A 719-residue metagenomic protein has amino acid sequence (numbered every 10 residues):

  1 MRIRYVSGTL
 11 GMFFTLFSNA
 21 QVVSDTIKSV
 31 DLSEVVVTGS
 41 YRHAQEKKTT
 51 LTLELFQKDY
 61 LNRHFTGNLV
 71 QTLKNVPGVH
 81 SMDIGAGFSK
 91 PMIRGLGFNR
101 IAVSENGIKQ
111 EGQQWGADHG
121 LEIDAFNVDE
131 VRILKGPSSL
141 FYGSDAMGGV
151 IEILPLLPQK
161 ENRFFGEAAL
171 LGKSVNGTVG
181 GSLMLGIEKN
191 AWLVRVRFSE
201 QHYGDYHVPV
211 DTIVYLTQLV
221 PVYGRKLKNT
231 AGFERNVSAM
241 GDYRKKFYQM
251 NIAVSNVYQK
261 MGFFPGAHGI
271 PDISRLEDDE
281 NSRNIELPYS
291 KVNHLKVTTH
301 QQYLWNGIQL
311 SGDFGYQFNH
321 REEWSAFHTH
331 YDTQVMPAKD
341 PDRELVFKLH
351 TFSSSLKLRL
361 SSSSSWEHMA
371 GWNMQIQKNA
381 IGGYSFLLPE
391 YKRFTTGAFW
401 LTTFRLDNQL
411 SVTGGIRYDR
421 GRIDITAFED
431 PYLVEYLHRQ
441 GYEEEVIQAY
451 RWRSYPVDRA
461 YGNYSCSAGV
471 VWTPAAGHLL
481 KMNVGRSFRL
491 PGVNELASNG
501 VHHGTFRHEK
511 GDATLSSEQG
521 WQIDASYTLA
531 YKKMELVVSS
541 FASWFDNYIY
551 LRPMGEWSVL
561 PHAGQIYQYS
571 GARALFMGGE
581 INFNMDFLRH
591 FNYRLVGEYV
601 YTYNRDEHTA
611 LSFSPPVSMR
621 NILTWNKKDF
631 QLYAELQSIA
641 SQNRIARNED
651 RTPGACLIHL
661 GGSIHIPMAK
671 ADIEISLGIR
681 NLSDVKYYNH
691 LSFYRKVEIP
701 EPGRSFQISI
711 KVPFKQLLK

Functional and structural regions predicted by a protein language model:
K109-K135: Short acidic/polar hinge/loop motifs at secondary-structure boundaries that mediate gating or recognition
G112-Q114, N127-D129, L140-V210, A231-R235 (+1 more regions): Outer-membrane beta-barrel translocator/receptor signature
N176-H202, Y215-F264, N293-W305, L358-W366 (+5 more regions): Transmembrane beta-barrel wall of Gram-negative outer-membrane proteins
Y203, P209, W544-N547, L551 (+2 more regions): C-terminal beta-signal and adjacent terminal beta-strands/loops of Gram-negative outer-membrane beta-barrel proteins
K228-E234, Y248-N306, L310, F318-H350 (+3 more regions): Flexible loop and strand-edge segments within Gram-negative outer membrane beta-barrel domains
P341-K357, R507-S517, Q522, T528-Y531 (+2 more regions): Outer membrane beta-barrel strand-and-loop segments of large Gram-negative receptors, especially TonB-dependent
S363-Q377, G383-F545, R594-E598, T624: Structural signature of Gram-negative outer-membrane beta-barrels, strongest in the C-terminal barrel of TonB-dependent
N408, F541-F545, I549, M554 (+1 more regions): Gram-negative outer-membrane beta-barrel transporters
